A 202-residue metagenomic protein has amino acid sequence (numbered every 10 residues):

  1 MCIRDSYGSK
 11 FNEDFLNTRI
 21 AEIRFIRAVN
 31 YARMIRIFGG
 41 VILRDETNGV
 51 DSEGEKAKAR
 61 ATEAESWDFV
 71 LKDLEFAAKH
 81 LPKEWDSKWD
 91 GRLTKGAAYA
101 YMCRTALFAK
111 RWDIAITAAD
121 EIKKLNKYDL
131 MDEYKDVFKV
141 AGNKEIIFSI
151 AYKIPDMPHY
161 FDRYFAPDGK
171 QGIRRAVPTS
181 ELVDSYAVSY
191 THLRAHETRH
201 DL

Functional and structural regions predicted by a protein language model:
M1-I3, A195-T198, L202: Short, small-residue-biased leader/transition segments that mark boundaries at the very start of proteins
R4-F38, A61-E65, L74-D86: Conserved, well-structured interaction surfaces
Y7, I42-T47, A78-W89, D129-K135: Glycine- and aromatic-rich loop/turn segments at beta-sheet edges
D14-A21, D86-A97, K135-V137: A glycine-rich, coil/turn loop motif that links secondary-structure elements
F38, E53, L125-D129: Residue-level signal for pocket-adjacent positions within structured domains
G40-E63: Short coil/linker segments at helix-helix boundaries
W67, L71, E75-A78, R92-R199: An aromatic- and glycine-enriched ligand-binding surface/loop that stacks and positions planar moieties
